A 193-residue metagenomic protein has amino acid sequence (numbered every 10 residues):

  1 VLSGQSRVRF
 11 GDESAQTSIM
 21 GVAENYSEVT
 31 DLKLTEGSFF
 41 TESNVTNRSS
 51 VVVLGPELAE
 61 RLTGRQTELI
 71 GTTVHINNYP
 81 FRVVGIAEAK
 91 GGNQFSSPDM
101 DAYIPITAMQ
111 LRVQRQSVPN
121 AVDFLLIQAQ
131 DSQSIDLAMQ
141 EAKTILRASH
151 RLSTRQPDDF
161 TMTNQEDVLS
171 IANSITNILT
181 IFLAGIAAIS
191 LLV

Functional and structural regions predicted by a protein language model:
V1-Q5, A121: Membrane-proximal extracellular/periplasmic loop immediately following the first transmembrane helix
G4-Q5, L58-A59, D167-V168: Alpha-helix capping/helix-boundary segments
S6-F10, G91-F95, S170-A172: A short acidic, helix-capping loop that chelates divalent metal ions and anchors anionic groups
E13, M20, E24-F40, R48-S153: Mid-to-C-terminal secondary-structure elements that act as membrane-proximal/extracytoplasmic interface segments
L126, S134-I135, A142, S153-G185 (+1 more regions): Peri-transmembrane interface segments
L192: Glycine-rich active-site/cofactor-binding loop and its immediate structural neighborhood
